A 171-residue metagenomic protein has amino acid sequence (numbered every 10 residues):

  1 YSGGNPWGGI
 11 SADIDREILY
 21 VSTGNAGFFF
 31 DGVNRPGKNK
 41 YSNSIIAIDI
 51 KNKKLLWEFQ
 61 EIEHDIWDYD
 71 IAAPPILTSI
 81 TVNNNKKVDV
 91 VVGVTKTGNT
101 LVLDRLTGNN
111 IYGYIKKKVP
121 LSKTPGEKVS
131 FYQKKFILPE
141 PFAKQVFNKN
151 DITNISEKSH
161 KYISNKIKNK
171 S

Functional and structural regions predicted by a protein language model:
Y1-S171: Beta-sheet-rich non-transmembrane sensory/scaffold domains
